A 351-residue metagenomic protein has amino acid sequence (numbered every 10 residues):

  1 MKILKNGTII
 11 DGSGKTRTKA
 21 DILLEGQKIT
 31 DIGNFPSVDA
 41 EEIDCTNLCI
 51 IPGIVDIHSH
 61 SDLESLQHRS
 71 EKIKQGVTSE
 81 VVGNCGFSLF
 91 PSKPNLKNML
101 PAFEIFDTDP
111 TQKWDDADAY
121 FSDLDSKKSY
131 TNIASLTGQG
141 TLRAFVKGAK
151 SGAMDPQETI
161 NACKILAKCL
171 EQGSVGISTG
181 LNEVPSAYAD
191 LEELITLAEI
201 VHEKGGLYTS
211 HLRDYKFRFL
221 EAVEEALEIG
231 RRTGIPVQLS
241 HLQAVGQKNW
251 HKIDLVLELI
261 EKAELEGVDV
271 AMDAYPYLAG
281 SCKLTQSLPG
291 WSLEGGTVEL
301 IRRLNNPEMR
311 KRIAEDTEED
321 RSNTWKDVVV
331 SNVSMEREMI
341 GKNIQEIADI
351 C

Functional and structural regions predicted by a protein language model:
M1-S37: N-terminal metal-binding scaffold of metallo-dependent hydrolase/deaminase domains
K2-L4, S37-G83: Replace "His-x-His-based motif
G7, I22, Q27, N47 (+6 more regions): Divalent metal-coordination and catalytic microenvironments
G76, K204-G205, G234, G267: Glycine-centered short loops/turns at secondary-structure junctions
C85-P94, F106-E225, I229-R232: Hydrophobic, small-residue-rich alpha-helical packing segments that form membrane-like cores
N98-T111, G290-E299: Acidic, Ser/Thr-rich peripheral helices and adjacent loops at domain boundaries
F121-L124, S129-N132, L136-P156, A162-E183 (+3 more regions): Active-site neighborhoods of metal-dependent hydrolases
